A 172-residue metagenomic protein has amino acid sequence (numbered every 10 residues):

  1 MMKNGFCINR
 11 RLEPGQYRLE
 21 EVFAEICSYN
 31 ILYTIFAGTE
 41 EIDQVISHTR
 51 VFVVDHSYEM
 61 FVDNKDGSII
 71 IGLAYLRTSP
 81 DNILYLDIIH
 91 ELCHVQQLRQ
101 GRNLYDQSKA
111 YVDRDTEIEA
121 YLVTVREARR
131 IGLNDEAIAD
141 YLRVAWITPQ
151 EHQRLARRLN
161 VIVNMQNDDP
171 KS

Functional and structural regions predicted by a protein language model:
M2-E21, E59, V144-R154, R158-Q166: Active-site-proximal or metal-binding-adjacent scaffold patches in catalytic folds
C7, T34-I46, R102, I131-I138: Surface-exposed helix-capping loop/turn segments at secondary-structure junctions
R18-Q44: Zn2+-dependent metallopeptidase catalytic core
T49-N82: Active-site scaffold of zinc-dependent metalloenzymes
I70, R77, L98-Q100, L104 (+1 more regions): A Zn2+-metalloprotease active-site environment signal
N82, V125-S172: Long, well-structured alpha-helical subdomains associated with metal-dependent extracellular/ecto-lumenal hydrolases
N82-L86, L98-L122: Post-HEXXH active-site segment of zinc metalloproteases
I89, C93-Q97: Short active-site segment of divalent metal-dependent hydrolases/proteases that encodes the spacing between
